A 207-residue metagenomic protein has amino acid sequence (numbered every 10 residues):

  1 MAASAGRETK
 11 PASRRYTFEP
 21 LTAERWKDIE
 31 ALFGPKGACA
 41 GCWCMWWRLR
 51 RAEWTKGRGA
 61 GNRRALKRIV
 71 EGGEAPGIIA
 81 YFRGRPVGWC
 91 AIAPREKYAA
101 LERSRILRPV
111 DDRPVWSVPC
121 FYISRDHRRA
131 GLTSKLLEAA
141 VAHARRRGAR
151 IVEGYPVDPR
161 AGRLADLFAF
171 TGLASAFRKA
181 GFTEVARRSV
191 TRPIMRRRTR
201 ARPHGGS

Functional and structural regions predicted by a protein language model:
M1-R48: Conserved N-terminal entry element of GNAT/NAT acetyltransferase domains
C42-P76: Active-site rim helix/loop that mediates acceptor-substrate recognition in acyltransferases
K56, R68, G72, Y81 (+3 more regions): Conserved acyl-donor/pantetheine-binding loop and adjacent beta-alpha core of acyl/acetyltransferases and related
G84, D158-P159, T191: Conserved beta-strand edge residues that scaffold enzyme active sites
W116, L137, A144-L167: Conserved GNAT acetyl-CoA-binding A-motif
C120-I123, R129-R146: Conserved acetyl-CoA-binding loop-helix of GNAT-fold acetyltransferases
L167-S207: C-terminal "cap" of GNAT-fold acetyltransferases
